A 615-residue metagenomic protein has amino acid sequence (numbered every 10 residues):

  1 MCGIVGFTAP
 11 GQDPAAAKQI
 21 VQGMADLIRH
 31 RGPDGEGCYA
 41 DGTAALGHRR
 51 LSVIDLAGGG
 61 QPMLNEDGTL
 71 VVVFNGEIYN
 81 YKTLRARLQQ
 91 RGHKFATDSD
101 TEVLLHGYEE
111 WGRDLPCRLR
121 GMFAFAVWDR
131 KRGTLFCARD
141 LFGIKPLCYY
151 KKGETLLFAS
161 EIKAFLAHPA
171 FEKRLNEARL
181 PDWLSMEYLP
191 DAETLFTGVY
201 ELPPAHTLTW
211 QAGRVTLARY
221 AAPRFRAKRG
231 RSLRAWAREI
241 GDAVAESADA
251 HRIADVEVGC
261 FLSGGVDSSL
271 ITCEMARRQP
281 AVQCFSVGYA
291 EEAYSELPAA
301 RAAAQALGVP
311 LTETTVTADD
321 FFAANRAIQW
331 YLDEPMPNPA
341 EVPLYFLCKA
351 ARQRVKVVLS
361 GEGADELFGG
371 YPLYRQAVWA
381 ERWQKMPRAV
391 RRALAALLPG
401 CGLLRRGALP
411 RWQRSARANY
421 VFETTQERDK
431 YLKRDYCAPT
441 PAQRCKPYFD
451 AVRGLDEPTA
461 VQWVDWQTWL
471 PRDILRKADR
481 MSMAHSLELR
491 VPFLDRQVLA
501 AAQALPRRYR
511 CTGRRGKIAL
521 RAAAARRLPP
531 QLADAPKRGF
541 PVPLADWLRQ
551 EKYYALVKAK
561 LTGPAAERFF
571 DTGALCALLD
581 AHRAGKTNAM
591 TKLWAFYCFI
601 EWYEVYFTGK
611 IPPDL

Functional and structural regions predicted by a protein language model:
M1, A167, T197-P204, R214 (+4 more regions): Adenosyl-5′-phosphate
M1-L332, L344, C348, R526 (+1 more regions): Cysteine-centered catalytic environments shared across enzyme families
T134-F136, K145-P146, L166, E366-G370 (+2 more regions): Short catalytic/ligand-binding loop motif for oxyanion handling, primarily in non-cytosolic enzymes, centered on
L141, F346-L404, W469, I474 (+1 more regions): Active-site adenylate/phosphate-handling loop in enzymes that bind or generate adenylated species
L297-P298, A324-R326, G369-Y374, W547: Short aromatic-enriched loop/helix-cap "lid" or pocket-rim segments at secondary-structure transitions that line
Q329-W330, P372-W379, P612-D614: Short secondary-structure boundary/capping segments
E334-N338: Acceptor-substrate binding/catalytic loop of class I
